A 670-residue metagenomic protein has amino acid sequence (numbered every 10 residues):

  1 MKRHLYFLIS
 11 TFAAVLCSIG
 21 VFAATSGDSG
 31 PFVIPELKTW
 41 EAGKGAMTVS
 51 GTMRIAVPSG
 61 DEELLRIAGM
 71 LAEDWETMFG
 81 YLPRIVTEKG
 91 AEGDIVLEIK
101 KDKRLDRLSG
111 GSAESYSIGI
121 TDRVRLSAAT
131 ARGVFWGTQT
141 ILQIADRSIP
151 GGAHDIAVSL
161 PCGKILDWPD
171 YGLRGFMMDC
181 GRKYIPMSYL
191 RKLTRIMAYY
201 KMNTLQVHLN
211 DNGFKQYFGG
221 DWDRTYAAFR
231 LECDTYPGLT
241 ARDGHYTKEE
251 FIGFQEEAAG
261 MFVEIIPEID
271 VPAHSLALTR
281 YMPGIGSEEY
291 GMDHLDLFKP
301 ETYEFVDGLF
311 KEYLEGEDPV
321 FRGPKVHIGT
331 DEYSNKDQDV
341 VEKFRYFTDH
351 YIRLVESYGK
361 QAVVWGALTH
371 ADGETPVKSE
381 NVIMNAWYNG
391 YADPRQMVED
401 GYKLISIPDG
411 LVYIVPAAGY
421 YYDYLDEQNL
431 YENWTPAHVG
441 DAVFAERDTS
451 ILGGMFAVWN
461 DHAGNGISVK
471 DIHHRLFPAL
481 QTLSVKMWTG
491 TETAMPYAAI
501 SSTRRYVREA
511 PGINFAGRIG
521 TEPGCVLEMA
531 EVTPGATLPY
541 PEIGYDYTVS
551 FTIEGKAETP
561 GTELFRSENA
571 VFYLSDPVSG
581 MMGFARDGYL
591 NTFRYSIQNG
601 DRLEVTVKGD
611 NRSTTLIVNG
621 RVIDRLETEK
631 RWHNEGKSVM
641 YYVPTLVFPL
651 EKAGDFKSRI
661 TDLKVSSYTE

Functional and structural regions predicted by a protein language model:
M1-I9: Bacterial N-terminal signal peptides that target proteins for export
I9-G20: Bacterial N-terminal signal peptides
A24-D170, M487-T491: Contiguous, structured surface segment used for ligand recognition
E63-L64, Y184-P186, N212-Y217, P272-L278 (+5 more regions): Flexible loop/turn segments at secondary-structure boundaries
D106-H294, E301, D307-K325, L354 (+2 more regions): Feature activates predominantly on carbohydrate-active enzymes
L278, P283-I383, W387-G401: Active-site neighborhood of glycoside hydrolase catalytic domains
P376-V382, N389-A530: Flexible, acidic glycine-rich loops studded with aromatic residues
I519-E670: Extracellular glycan-associated modules
